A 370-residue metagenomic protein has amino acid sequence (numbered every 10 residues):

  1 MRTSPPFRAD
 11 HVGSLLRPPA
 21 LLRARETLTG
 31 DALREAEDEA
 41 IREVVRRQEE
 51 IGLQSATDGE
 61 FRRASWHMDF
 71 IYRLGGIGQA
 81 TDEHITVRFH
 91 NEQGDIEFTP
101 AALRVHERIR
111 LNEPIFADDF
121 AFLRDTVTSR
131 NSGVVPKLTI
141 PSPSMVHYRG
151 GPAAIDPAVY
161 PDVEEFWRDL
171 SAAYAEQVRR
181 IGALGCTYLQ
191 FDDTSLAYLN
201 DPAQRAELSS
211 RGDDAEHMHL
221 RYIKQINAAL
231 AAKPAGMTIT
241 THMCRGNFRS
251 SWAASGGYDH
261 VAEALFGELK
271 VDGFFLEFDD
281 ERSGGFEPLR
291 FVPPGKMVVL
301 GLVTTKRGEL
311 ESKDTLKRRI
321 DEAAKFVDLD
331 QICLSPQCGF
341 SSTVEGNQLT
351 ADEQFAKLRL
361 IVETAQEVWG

Functional and structural regions predicted by a protein language model:
M1-G370: Domain-level signal for soluble alpha/beta catalytic cores
